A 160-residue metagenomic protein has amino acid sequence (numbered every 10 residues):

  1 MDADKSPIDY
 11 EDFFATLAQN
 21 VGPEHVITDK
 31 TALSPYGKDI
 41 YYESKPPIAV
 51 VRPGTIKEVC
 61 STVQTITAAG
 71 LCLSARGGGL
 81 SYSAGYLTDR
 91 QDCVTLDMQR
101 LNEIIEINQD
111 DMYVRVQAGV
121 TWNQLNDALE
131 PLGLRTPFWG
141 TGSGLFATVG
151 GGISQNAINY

Functional and structural regions predicted by a protein language model:
M1-I40, T65-L73, G78: N-terminal accessory segments
Y10-F14, W122, F146: Alpha-helix initiation and N-capping motif
F14-G22, L80-Y86, L129-G133: Short, mixed-charge, low-aromatic patches
L17, Y41-L73, M98-G140, Q155-Y160: N-terminal glycine-rich flavin-associated loop
S34-P35, E58, S81-A84, W122-Q124 (+1 more regions): Flexible loop/turn segments at secondary-structure boundaries
Y41-Y42, T88-D92, G152-S154: Short low-complexity, flexible loop/linker segments enriched in glycine and/or proline with clustered acidic
R52, S83-N102: Structural signature of FAD isoalloxazine-binding scaffolds in flavoprotein oxidoreductases
G79-S81, G142-Q155: Conserved A3 ("GATE") glycine/threonine-rich loop of ANL adenylate-forming enzymes
